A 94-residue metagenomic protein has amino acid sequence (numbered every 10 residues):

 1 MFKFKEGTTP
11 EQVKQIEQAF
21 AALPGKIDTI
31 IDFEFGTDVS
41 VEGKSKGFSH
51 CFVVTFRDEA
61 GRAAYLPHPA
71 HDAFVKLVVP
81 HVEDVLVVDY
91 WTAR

Functional and structural regions predicted by a protein language model:
M1-F4, V39-L66: Short, well-ordered beta-strand segments in beta-rich or mixed alpha/beta enzyme and ligand-binding folds
T8-F35, A70-V79: Short amphipathic alpha-helical segments
D28-D32, G47-C51, V85: Structural motif
F35-K46, V75-R94: Glycine-rich beta-strand-turn "strand-cap" elements at beta-sheet edges
F56-V88: C-terminal structural segments of small proteins and small subunits
